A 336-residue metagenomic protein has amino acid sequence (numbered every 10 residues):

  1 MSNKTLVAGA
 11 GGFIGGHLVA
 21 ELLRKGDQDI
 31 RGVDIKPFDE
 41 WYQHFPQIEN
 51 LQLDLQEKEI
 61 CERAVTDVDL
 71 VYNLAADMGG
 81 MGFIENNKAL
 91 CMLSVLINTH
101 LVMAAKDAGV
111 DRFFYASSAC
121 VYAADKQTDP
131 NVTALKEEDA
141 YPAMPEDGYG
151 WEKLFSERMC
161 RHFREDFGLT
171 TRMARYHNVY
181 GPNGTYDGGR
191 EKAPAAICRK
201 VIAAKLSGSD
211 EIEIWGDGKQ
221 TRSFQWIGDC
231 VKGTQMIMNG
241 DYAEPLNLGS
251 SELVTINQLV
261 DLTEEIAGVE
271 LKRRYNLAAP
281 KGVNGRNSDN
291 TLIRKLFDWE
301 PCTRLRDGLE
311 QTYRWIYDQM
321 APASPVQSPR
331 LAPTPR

Functional and structural regions predicted by a protein language model:
M1-L74, P325, R330, T334-R336: N-terminal Rossmann/SDR dinucleotide-binding element
A8, V33, V71-D77, F113-A119 (+1 more regions): SDR active-site strand-loop-helix element
H17, E21, K25, A104 (+2 more regions): Rossmann-fold NAD(P)-dependent oxidoreductase module
K25, A203-R336: C-terminal substrate-binding subdomain of Rossmann-fold SDR/epimerase-dehydratase oxidoreductases
L53-S94, D107, A124: NAD(P)H-binding glycine-rich loop region in Rossmannoid oxidoreductase-like domains and their noncatalytic homologs
S94, Y149, K153: Active-site YXXXK catalytic motif of short-chain dehydrogenase/reductase
T99-E146: Conserved Rossmann-fold NAD(P)-dependent oxidoreductase catalytic core, especially the SDR/UDP-sugar
Q127-A134, G148, R158-M238, S251-L253 (+1 more regions): NAD(P)-dependent short-chain dehydrogenase/reductase
